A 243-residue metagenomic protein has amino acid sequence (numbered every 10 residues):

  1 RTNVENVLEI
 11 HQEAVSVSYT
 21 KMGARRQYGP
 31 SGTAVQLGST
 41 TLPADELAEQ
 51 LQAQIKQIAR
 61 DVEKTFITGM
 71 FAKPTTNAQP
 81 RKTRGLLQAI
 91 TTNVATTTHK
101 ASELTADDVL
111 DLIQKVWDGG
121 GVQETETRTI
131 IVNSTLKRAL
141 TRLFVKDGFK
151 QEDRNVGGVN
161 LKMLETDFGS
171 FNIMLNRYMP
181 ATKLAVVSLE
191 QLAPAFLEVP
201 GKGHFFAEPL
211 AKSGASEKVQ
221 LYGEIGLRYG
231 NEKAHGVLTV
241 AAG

Functional and structural regions predicted by a protein language model:
R1-L184, S188-G243: Flexible, glycine/threonine- and acidic-rich loop/arm segments that mediate assembly and lattice contacts in viral
